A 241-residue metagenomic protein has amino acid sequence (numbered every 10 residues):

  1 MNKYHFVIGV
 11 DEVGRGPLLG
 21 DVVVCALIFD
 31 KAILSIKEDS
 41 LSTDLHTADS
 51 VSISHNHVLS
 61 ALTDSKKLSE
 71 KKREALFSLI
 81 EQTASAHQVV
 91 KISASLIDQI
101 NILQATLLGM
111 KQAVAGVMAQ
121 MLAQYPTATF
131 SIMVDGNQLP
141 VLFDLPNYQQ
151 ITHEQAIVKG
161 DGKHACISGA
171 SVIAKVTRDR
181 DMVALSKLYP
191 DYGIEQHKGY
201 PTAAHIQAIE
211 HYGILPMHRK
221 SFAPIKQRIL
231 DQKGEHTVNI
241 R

Functional and structural regions predicted by a protein language model:
M1-R241: RNase H-like, Mg2+-dependent phosphodiesterase core, and more generally RNA phosphate-backbone-engaging helix-loop
